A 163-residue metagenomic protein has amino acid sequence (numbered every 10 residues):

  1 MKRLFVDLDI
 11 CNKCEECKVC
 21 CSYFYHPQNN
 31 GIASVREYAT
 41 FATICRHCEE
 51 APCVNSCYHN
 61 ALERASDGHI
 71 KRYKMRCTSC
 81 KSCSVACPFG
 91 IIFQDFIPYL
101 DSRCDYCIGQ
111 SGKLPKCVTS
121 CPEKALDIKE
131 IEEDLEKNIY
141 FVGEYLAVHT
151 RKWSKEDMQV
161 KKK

Functional and structural regions predicted by a protein language model:
M1-E63, R76, A86, M158-K163: Ferredoxin-type iron-sulfur electron-transfer modules and their immediate structural context
T40-H47, V54, M75-K163: Flanking helices and flexible, charged tails adjoining ferredoxin-like Fe-S electron-transfer domains in multi-subunit
S66-G68: Short glycine/acidic-rich loop motifs that flank beta-strands on beta-rich extracellular proteins
